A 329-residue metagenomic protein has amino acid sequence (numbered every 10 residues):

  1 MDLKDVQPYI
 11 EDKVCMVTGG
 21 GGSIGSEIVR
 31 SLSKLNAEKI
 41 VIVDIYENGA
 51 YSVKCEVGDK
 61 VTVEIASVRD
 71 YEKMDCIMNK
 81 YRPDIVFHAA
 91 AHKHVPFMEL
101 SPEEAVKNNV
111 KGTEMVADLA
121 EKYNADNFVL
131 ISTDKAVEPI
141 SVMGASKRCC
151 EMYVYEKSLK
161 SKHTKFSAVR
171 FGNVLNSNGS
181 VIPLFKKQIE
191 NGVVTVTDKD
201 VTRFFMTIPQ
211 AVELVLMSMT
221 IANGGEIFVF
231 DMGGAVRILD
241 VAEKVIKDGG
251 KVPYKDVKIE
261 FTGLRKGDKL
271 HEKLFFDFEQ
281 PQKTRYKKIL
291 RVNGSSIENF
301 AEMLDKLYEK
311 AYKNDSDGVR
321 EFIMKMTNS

Functional and structural regions predicted by a protein language model:
M1-V14, K39, C76: N-terminal hydrophobic signal-anchor/signal peptide
D5-Y9, K122, V154-S329: Strand-loop microenvironment adjacent to phosphate/nucleotide-handling motifs in alpha/beta enzyme folds
V14-L35: N-terminal Rossmann NAD(P)H-binding glycine-rich loop of SDR-like oxidoreductase domains
D44-G49, G234: Helix N-cap at the beta1-alpha1 junction of Rossmann-like dinucleotide-binding domains, i.e., the first residues
V63, L130, A168-R170: Conserved beta-strand scaffold in the Rossmann-like NAD(H)/NADP(H)-binding core of dehydrogenases/reductases
E64-I65, K107, F261: Conserved residues in the N-terminal Rossmann fold of short-chain dehydrogenase/reductase
I65-I85, G267: Conserved Rossmann-fold cofactor-binding substructure of NAD(P)-dependent oxidoreductases
R82, H88, H92-E151, E156 (+1 more regions): Conserved Rossmann-fold NAD(P)-dependent oxidoreductase catalytic core, especially the SDR/UDP-sugar
